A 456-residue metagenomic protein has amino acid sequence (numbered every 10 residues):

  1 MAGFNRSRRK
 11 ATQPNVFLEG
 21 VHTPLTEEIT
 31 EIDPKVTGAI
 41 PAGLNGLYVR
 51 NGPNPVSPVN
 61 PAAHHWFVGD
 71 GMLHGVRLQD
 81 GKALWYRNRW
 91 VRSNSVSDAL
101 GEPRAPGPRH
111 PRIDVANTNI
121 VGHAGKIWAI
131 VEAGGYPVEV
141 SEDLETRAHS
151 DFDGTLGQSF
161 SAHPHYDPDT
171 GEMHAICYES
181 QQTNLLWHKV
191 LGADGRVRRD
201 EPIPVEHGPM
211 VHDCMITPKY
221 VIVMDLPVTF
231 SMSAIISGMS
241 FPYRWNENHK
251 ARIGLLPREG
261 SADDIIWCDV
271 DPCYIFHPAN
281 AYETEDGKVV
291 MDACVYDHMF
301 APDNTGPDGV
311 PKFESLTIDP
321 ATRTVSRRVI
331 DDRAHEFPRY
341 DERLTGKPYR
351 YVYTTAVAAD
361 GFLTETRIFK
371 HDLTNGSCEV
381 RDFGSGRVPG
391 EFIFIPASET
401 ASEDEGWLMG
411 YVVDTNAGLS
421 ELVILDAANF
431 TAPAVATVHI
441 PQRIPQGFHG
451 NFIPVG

Functional and structural regions predicted by a protein language model:
M1-G456: Beta-propeller domains
